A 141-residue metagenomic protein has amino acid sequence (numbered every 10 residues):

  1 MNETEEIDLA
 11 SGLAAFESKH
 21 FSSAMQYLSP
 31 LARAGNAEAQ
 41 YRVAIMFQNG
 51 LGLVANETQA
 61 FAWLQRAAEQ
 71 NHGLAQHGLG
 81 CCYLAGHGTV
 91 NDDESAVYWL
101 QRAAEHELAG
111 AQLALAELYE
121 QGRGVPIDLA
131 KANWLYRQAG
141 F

Functional and structural regions predicted by a protein language model:
M1-R42: N-terminal segments that cap or nucleate solenoid repeat domains
E3-T4, K19-H20, R33-N36, N49-L51 (+7 more regions): Short helix-capping/linker turns of helical repeat alpha-solenoids
D8-L9, A14-A15, L31, R42-N49 (+4 more regions): Hydrophobic face of amphipathic alpha-helices that form TPR/SEL1-like repeat modules and related alpha-solenoid
E17-Q26, V54-W63, V90-W99, P126-R137: Structural signature of tandem alpha-helical TPR/SEL1-like repeats, specifically the intra-repeat loop/turn
S29-L31, Q65-A67, R102-A103, Q138-A139: Canonical positions in the second alpha-helix
E38-A39, N71-A75, E107-A114, A139-F141: Boundary/linker segments of alpha-helical solenoid repeat arrays
H77, C81-G86, D92-E94, Y98-E117: A mid-sequence interfacial segment
